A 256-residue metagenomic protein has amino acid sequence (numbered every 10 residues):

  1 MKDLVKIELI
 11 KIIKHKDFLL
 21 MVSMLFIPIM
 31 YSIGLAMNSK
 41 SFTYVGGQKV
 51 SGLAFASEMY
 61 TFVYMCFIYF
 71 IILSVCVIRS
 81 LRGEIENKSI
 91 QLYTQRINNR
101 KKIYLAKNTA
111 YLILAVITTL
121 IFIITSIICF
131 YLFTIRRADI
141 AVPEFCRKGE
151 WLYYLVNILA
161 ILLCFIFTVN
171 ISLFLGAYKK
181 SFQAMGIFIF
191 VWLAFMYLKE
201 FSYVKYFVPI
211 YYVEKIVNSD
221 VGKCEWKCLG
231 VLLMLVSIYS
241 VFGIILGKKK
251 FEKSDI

Functional and structural regions predicted by a protein language model:
M1-L25: Aromatic- and glycine-rich beta-strand/loop motifs that create alpha-glucan
E8-H15, L235-I256: Junction motif at the cytosolic side of a transmembrane helix
K16-D17, N99-K101, L105, K180-M185: Membrane-helix interface segments
S23-R79, L105-A177, V217-L233: Secretory targeting signals
M30-S39, G176-V208: Transmembrane helix segments
V75-Q95, I256: Transmembrane helix boundary and interhelical loop/hinge segments in multi-pass membrane proteins
Y203-D220: Short hydrophobic, aromatic-rich alpha-helical segments embedded in or entering the lipid bilayer of multi-pass
